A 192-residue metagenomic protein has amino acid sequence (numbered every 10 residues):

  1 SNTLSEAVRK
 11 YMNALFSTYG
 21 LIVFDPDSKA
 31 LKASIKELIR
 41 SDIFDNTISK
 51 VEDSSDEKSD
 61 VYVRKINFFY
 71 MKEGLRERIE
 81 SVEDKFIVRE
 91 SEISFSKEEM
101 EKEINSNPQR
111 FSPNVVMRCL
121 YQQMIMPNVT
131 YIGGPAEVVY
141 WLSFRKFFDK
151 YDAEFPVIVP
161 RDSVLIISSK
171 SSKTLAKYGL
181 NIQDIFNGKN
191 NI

Functional and structural regions predicted by a protein language model:
S1-I192: N-terminal targeting/trafficking signals and adjacent low-complexity tails
